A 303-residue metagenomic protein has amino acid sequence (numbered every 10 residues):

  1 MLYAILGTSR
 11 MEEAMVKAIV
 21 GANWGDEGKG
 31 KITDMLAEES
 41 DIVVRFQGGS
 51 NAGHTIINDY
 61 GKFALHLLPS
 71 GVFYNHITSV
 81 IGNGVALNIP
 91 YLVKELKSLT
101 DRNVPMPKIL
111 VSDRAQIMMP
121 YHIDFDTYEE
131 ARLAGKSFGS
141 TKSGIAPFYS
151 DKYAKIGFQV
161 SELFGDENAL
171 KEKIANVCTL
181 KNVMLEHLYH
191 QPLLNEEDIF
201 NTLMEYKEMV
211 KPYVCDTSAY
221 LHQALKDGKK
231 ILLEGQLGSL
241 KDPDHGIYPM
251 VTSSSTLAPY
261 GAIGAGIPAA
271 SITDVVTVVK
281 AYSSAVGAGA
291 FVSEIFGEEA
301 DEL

Functional and structural regions predicted by a protein language model:
L2-L303: Non-transmembrane, aqueous-exposed alpha-helical and coiled segments at domain scale
